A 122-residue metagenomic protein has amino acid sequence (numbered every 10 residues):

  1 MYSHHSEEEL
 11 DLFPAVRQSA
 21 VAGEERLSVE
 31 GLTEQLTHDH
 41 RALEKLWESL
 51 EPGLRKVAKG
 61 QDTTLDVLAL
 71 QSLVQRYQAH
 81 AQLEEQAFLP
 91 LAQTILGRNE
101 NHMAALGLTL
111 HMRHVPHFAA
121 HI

Functional and structural regions predicted by a protein language model:
M1-I122: Small-residue-biased structural context
